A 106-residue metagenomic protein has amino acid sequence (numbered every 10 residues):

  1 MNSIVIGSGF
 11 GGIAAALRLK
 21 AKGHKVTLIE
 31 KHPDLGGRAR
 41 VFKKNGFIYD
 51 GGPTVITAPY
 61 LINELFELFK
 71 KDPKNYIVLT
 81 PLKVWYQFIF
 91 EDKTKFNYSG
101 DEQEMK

Functional and structural regions predicted by a protein language model:
M1-K106: N-terminal glycine-rich phosphate/pyrophosphate-binding loop and immediately adjacent elements
